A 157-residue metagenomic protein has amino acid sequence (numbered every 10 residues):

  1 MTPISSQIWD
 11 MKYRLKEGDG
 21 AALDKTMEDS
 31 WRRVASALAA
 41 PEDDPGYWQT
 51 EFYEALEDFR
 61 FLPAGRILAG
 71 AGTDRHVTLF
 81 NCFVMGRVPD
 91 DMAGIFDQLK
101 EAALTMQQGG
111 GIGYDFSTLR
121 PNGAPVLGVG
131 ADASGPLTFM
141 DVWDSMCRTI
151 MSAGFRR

Functional and structural regions predicted by a protein language model:
M1-R157: Extended catalytic cores of very large enzyme megasubunits
